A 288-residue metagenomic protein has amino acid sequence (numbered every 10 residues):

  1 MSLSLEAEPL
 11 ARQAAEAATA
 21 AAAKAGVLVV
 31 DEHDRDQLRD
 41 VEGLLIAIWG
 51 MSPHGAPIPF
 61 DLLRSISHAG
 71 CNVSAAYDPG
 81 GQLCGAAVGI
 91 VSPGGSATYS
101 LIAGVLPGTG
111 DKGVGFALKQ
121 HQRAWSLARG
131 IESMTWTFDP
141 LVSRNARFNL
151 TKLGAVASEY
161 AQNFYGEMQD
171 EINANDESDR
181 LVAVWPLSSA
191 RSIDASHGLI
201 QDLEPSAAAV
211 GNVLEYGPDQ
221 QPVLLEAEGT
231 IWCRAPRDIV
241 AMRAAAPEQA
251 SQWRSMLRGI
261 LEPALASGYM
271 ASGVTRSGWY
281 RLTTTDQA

Functional and structural regions predicted by a protein language model:
S2-L62, S67-A69, A75-G80: Short amphipathic alpha-helix that is part of the acyltransferase structural core
R64-A75, G85, D176-S178, L265-Y269 (+1 more regions): A short helix-loop-beta-strand connector motif used in the catalytic cores of GNAT acetyltransferases and, in some
V73-A75, Q82-V91, A97-I102: Conserved beta-strand in the GNAT
I102-D111: A short, internal acetyl-CoA/4′-phosphopantetheine-binding micro-motif in the GNAT/acyltransferase core
D111-Q122, S126: Glycine-rich acyl-CoA binding loop
S126-D139: Conserved GNAT acetyl-CoA-binding A-motif
T137, R147, G154-N173, G273: Conserved catalytic-core motifs of GNAT/GCN5-like acyltransferases
W185-A244: A conserved mid-domain beta-alpha-beta active-site/ligand-binding segment of alpha/beta enzyme cores
